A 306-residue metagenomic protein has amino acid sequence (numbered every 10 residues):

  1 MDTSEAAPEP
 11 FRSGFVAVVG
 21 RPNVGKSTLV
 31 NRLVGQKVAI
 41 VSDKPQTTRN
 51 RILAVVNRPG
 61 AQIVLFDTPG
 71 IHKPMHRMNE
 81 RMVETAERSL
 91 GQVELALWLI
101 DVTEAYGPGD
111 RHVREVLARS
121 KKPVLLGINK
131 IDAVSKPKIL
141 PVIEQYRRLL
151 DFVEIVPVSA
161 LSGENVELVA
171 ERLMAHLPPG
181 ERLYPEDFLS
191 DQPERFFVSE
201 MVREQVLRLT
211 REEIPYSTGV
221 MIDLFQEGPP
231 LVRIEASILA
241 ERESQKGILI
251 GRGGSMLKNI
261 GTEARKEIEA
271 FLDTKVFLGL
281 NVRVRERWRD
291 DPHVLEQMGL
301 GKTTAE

Functional and structural regions predicted by a protein language model:
M1-L95, S237-I238: Conserved G1/Walker A P-loop phosphate-binding module
G25, N165, M256: Conserved glycine(s) of the Walker
Q36, V55-P59, P74, S89-A96 (+9 more regions): Conserved, well-folded catalytic cores of nucleic-acid-processing and energy-transducing macromolecular machines
T48, H72-K73, A105-Y106, V134-S135 (+1 more regions): Catalytic P-loop NTPase motifs of RecA-like helicase/translocase cores
V56-Q62, R81-I155, L209, Q226-L231: Conserved C-terminal guanine-recognition region of P-loop GTPase G domains, centered on the G4
D67, N129, S159: Active-site glycine-centered loops adjacent to acidic/histidine catalytic or metal-binding residues that shape
K122-P123, D132-S190, E194: Canonical P-loop GTPase G-domain recognition
E194-E306: P-loop NTP-binding site
